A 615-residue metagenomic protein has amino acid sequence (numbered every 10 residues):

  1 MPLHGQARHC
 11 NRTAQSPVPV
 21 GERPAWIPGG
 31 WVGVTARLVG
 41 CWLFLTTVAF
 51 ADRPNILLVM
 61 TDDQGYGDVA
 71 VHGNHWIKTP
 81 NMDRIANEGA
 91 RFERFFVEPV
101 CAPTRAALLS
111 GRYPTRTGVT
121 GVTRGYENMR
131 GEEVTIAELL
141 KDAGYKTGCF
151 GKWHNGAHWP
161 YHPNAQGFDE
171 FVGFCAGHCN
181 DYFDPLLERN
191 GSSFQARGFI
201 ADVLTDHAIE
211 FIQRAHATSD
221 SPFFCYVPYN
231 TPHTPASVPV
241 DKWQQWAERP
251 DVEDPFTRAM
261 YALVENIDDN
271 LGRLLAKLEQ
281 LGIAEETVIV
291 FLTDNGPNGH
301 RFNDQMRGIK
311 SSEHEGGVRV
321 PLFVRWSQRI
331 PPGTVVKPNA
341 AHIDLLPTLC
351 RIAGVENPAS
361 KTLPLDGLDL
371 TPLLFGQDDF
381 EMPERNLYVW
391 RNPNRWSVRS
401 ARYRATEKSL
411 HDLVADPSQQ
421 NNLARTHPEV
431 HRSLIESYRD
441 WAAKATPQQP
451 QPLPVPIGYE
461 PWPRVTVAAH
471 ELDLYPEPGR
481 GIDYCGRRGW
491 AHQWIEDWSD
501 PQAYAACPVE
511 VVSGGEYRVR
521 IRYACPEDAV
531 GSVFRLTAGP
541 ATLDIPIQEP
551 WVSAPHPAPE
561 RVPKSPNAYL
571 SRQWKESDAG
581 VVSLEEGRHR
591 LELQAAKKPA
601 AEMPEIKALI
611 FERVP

Functional and structural regions predicted by a protein language model:
M1-H4, R8, R12-P24, G29-A36: Short, low-complexity intrinsically disordered segments enriched in A/P/G/S/L with frequent Arg, especially at protein
G33-T47: Bacterial N-terminal signal peptides
T46, F50-T406, P417-D440, Q448-P452 (+1 more regions): Formylglycine-dependent sulfatase
G65, V414, C525-E527: Short, acidic/polar linear motifs in exposed loop/turn regions
V69, F95, F171, K408-L410 (+3 more regions): Generic beta-strand hydrophobic packing signal
P185, N394-W396, S409, C507 (+2 more regions): Residue-level detector of beta-strand structural context in well-folded domains
I200, N394, K408-H411, D473 (+1 more regions): A short, sequence-level motif marking secondary-structure junctions
I352, H431-P615: Extracytoplasmic
